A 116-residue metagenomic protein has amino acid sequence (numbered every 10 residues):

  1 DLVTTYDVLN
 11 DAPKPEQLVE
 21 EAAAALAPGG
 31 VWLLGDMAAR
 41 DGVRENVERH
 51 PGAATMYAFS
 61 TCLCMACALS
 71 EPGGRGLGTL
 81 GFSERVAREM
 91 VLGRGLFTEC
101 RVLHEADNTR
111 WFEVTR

Functional and structural regions predicted by a protein language model:
D1: Conserved acidic residues
T4: A conserved beta-strand element that flanks and buttresses the S-adenosyl-L-methionine
D7-V8: Short catalytic micro-motifs in class I SAM-dependent methyltransferases
E16-P28: A short glycine-rich, Lys/Arg-flanked "PGG" loop and its adjoining helix->strand segment in the class I
G35-R94: C-terminal alpha-helical "lid/dimerization" subdomain adjacent to the S-adenosyl-L-methionine
R94-R116: Core SAM-dependent methyltransferase catalytic element
